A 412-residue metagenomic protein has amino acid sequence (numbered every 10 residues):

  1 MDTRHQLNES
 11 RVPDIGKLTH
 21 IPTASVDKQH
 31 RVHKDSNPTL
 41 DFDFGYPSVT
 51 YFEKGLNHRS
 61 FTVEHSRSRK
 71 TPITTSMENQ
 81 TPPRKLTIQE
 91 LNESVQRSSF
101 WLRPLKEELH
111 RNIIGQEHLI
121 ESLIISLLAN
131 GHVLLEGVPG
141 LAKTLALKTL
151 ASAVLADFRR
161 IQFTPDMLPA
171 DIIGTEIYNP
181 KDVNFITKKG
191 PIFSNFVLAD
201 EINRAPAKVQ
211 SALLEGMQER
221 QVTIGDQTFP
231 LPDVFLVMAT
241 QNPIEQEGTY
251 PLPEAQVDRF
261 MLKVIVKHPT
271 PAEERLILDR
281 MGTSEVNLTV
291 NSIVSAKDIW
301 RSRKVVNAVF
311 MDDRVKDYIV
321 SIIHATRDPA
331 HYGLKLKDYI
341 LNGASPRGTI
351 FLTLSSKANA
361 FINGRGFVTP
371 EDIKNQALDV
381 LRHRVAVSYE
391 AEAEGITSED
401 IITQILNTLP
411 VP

Functional and structural regions predicted by a protein language model:
M77-T87, A330-P412: C-terminal engagement/docking regions of AAA+ P-loop ATPases
S94-R97, N112, T249, K263-L336 (+4 more regions): Conserved C-terminal "switch" segment of AAA+ ATPases
Q96-V133, V138: Pre-Walker A (pre-P-loop) alpha-helix and adjacent loop at the N terminus of AAA/AAA+ ATPase modules, a conserved
L128-T164: Walker A/P-loop
D157-P169, D226-P230: Short beta-strand-centered segment that lines the nucleotide-binding/catalytic pocket of NTP-utilizing
N179-L198: Conserved alpha-helical scaffold flanking the Walker A/P-loop in AAA+ ATPase domains
N179-V183, A205, V209, M217-A308 (+1 more regions): Canonical AAA+ ATPase core
D200-E201, A212: Walker B catalytic acidic pair
